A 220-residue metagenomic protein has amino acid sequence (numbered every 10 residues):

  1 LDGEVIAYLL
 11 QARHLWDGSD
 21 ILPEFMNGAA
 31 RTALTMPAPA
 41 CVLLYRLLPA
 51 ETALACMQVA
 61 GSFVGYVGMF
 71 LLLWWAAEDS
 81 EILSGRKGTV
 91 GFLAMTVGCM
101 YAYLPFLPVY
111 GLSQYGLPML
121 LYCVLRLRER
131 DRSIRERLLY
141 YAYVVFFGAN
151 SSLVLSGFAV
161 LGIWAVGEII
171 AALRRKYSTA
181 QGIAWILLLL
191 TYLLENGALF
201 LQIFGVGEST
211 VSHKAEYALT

Functional and structural regions predicted by a protein language model:
L1-M69, Y110-L112, F204-G207, H213-K214 (+1 more regions): Membrane-interface coil-to-helix junctions
A53-V59, A77-G88: Alpha-helical transmembrane segments with an aromatic anchor "belt"
F63-W75, G85-R128, S133-A172, Q181-F204: Membrane-embedded helix bundles of polyisoprenyl
L173-R174, L219: Short, charged/polar low-complexity linear motifs in solvent-exposed/disordered segments
Y177-T179: Membrane-interface helix-loop-helix junctions at transmembrane boundaries of multi-pass membrane enzymes, predominantly
